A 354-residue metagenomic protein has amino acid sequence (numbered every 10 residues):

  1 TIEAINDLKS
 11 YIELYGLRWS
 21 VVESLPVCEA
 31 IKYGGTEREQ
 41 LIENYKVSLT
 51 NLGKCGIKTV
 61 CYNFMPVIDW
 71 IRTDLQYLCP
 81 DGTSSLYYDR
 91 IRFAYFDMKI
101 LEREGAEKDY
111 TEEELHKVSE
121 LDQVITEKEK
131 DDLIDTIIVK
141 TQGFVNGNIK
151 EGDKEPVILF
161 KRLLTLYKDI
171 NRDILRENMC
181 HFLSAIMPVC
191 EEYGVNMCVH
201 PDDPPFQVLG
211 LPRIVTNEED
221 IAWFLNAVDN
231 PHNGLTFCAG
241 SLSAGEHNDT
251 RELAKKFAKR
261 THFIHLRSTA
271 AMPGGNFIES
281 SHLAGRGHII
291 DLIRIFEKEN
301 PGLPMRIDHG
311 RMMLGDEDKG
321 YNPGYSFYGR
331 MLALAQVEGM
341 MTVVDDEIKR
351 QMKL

Functional and structural regions predicted by a protein language model:
T1-N6, L209: Glycine-rich, proline-tolerant flexible connector loops at the mouths of alpha/beta enzymes
A4, S10-Y15, S24: Ligand-binding pocket scaffold of soluble enzyme catalytic domains
E13, A30-G34, E39-V60, I68-I71 (+7 more regions): Histidine-acidic metal/acid-base catalytic patches
G16-K32: A short glycine/small-residue-enriched secondary-structure motif
L25, M65, D203, H309: Residue-level "edge-of-site" marker
D69-V157, T216: Aromatic- and acidic-residue-enriched segments that line the glycan-binding/catalytic groove of carbohydrate-active
